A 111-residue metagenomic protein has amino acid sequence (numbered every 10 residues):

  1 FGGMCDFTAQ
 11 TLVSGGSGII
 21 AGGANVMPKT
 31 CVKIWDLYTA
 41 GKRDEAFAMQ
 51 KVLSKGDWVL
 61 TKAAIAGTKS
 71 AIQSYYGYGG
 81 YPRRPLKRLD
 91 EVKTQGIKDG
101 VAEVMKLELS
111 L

Functional and structural regions predicted by a protein language model:
F1-G2: Active-site/ligand-binding-proximal alpha/beta "capping" segment
D6-L111: Structured C-terminal cap/extension of enzyme domains
